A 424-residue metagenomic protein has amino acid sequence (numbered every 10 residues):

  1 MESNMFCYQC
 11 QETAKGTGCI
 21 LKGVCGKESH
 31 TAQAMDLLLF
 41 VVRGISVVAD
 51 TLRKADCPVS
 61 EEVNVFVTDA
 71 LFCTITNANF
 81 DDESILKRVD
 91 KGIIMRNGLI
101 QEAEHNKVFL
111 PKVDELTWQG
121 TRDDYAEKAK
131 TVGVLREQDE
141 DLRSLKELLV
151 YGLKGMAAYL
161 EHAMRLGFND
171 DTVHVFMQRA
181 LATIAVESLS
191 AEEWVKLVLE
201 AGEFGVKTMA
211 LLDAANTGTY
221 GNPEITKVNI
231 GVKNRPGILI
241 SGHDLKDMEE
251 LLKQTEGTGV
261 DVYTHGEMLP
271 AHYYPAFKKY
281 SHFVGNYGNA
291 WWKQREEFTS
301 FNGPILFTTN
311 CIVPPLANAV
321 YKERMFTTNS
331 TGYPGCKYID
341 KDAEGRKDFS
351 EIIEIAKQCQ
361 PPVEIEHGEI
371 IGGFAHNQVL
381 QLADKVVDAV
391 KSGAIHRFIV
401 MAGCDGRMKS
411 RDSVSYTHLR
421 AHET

Functional and structural regions predicted by a protein language model:
M1-A276, T299, P304, V386 (+2 more regions): Catalytic cofactor-binding cores of redox enzymes
A163-W194, K253-S392, C404-D405, K409-S415: Conserved, well-structured core segments that form the ligand-binding/active-site neighborhood of functional domains
V232-L239, E366-G372, I399-A402: Glycine- and acidic
I395-H396: Loop/turn elements at helix/coil->beta-strand transitions in domains of secreted/extracellular proteins
T417-T424: Conserved small/polar residues in nucleotide/adenosyl-binding loops
